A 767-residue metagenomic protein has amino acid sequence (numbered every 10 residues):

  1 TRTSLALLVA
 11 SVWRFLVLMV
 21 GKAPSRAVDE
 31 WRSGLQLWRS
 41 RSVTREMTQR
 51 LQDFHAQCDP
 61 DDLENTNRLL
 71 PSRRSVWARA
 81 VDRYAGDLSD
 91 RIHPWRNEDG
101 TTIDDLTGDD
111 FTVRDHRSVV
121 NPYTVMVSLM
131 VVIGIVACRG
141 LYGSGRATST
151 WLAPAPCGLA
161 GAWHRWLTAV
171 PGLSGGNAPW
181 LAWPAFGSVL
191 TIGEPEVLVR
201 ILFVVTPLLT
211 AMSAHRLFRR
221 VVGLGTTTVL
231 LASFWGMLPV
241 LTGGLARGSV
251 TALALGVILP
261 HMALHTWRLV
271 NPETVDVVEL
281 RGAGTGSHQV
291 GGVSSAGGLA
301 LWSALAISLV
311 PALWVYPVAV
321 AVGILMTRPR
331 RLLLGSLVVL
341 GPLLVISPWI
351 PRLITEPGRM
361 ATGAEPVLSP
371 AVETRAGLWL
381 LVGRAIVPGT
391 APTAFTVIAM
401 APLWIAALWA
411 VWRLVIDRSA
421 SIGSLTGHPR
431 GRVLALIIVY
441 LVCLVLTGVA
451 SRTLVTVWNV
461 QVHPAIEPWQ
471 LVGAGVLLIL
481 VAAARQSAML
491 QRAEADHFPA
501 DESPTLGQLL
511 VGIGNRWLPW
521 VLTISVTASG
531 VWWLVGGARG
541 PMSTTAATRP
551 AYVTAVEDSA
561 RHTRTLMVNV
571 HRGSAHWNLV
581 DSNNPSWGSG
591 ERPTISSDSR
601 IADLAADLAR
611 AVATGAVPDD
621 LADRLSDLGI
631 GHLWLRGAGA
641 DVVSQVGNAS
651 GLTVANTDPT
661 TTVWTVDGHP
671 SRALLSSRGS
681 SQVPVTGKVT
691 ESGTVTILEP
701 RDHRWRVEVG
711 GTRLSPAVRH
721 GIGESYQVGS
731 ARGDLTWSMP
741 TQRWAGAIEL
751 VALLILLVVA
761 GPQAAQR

Functional and structural regions predicted by a protein language model:
T1-R39: Active-site-adjacent helix/loop segment of glycosyltransferases that harbors family-specific signature motifs
T101-R139, V758-R767: Start-transfer (signal-anchor) and selected internal transmembrane alpha helices of multi-pass inner/ER membrane
D110, R165, V338-S424, A547: Periplasmic/ER-lumenal interhelical loops and adjacent helix-loop junctions in multi-pass membrane proteins
I135-T210: Membrane-interface coil-to-helix junctions
P207-R220, L224-T327, L334-I350, S525 (+1 more regions): Membrane-embedded helix bundles of polyisoprenyl
A488-W532: Signature aromatic-anchored transmembrane alpha helix within multi-pass, membrane-resident enzymes that catalyze glycan
E557-L628, R713: Extracytoplasmic/lumenal acceptor-recognition loop(s) of multi-pass membrane glycoenzymes
P670-R767: Active-site-proximal, structured, solvent-exposed surfaces of multi-pass membrane proteins that position macromolecular
